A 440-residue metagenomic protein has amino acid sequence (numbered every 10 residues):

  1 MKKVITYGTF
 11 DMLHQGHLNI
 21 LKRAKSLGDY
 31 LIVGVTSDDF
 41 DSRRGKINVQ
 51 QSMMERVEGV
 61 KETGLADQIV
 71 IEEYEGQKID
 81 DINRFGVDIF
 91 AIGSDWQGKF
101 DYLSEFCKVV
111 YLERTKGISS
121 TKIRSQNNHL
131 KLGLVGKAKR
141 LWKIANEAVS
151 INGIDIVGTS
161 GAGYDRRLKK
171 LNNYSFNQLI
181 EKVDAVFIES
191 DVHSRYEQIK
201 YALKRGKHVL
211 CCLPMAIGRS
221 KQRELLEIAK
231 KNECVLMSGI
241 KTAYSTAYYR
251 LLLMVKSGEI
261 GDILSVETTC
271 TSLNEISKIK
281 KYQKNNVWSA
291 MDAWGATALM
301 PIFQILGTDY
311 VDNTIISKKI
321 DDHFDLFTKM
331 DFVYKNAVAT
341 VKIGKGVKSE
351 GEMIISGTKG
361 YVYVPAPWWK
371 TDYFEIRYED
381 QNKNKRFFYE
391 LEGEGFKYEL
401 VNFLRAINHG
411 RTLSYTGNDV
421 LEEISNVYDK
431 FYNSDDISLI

Functional and structural regions predicted by a protein language model:
M1-H129: Nucleotidyltransferase catalytic core that binds NTPs
N128-K169: N-terminal Rossmann-like dinucleotide-binding module
L134, V149, G153, N177-Q178 (+5 more regions): C-terminal helix-rich "cap/oligomerization" subdomain common to oxidoreductases
V183-A185, V192, Y196-A243: Beta-strand-loop-alpha-helix segment that lines the small-molecule cofactor/substrate pocket of alpha/beta enzymes
T242-N313: Predominantly a Rossmann-like dinucleotide-binding segment in NAD(P)-dependent oxidoreductases
A293-K370, L400-R411: Contiguous beta-strand/loop segments that form the cofactor/metal-binding neighborhood of enzyme cores
I354-N418, E422, L439-I440: C-terminal glycine/acidic-rich active-site capping loop/insertion
